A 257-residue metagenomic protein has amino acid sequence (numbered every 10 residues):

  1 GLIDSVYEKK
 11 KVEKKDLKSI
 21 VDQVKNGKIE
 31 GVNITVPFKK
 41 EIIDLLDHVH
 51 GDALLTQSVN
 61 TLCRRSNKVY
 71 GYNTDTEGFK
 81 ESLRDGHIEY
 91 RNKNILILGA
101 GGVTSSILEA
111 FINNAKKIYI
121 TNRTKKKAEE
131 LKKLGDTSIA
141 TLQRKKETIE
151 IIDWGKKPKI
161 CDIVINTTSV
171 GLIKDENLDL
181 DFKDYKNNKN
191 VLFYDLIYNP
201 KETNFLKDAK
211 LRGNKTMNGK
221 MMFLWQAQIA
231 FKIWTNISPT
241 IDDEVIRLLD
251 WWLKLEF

Functional and structural regions predicted by a protein language model:
G1-G86: Phosphate/diphosphate ligand-binding glycine-rich loop within oxidoreductases
I34-E41, G102-V103, S169-L172, N199: Short glycine-rich anion-binding loops that position phosphate/pyrophosphate groups of nucleotides and phosphorylated
R65, I88-N94, N187-K189: Short helix-loop-beta connector
G71-N73, L83, I88-I112, N122-R123: Glycine-rich adenosine-cofactor-binding loop
I112-K117, L211-K215: Conserved S-adenosyl-L-methionine
A115-S138: NAD(P)-binding Rossmann-fold cofactor-contacting core
Q143-T216: Rossmann-like adenosine-cofactor binding region
V191-L248: Rossmann-fold NAD(P)-binding glycine/threonine-rich loop
